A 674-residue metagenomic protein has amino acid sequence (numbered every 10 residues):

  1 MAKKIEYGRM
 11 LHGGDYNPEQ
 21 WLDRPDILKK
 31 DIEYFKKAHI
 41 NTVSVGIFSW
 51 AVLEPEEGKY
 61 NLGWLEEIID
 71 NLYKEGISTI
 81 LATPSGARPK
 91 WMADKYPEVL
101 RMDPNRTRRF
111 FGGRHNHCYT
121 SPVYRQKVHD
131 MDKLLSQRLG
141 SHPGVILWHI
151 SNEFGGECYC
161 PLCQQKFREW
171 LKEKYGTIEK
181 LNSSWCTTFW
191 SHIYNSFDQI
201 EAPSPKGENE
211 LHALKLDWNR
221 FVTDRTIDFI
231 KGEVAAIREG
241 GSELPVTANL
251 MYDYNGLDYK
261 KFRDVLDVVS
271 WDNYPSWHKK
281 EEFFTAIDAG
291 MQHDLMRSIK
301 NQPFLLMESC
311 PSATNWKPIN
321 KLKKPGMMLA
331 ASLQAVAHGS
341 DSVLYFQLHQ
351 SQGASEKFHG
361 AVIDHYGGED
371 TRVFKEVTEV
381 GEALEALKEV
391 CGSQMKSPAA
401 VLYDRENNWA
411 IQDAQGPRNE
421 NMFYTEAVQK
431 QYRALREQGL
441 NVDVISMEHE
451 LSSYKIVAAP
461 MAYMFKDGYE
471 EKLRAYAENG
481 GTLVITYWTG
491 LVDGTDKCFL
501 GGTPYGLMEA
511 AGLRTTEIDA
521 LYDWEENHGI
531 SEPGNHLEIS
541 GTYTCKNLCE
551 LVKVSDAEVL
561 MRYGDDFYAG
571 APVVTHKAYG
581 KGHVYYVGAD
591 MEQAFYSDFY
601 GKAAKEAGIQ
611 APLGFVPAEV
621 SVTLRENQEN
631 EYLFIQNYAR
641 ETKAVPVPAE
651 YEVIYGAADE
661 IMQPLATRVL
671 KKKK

Functional and structural regions predicted by a protein language model:
M1-T42, P55, D70, S78 (+1 more regions): N-terminal carbohydrate-binding accessory modules
Y7-H12, H39-N41, Y73-T79, S141-I146 (+6 more regions): Short, well-ordered coil/turn segments that N-cap beta-strands
H12-L22, F48-G63, F110-H129, S151-C158 (+6 more regions): The substrate-binding groove and active-site-proximal loops of carbohydrate-active enzymes, especially glycoside
G14, F35, V43, L72 (+8 more regions): Conserved, mostly hydrophobic/aromatic
W21-K37, V128-L134, M251-F262, K324-S332: Short, acidic/polar
K29-A38, S44-R108, G232-G240, Y463-M464: Aromatic-lined substrate-binding rim segments of carbohydrate-active enzymes
N105-V268, D272-M291: Polysaccharide-binding and catalytic clefts of secreted carbohydrate-active enzymes
F197-I200, E243, R263, Y274-K674: Carbohydrate-binding surfaces of carbohydrate-active enzymes
